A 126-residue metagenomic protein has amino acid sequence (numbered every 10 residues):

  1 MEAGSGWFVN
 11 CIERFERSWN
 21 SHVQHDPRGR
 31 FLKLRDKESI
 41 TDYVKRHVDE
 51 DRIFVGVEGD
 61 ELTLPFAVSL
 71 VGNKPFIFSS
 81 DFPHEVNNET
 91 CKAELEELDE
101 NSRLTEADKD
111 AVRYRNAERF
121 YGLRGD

Functional and structural regions predicted by a protein language model:
M1-R46, E50: Aromatic-lined glycan-binding groove of carbohydrate-active enzymes
G6-W7, P27-T41, F54, D60-I77 (+1 more regions): Mid-to-C-terminal alpha-helical segments outside catalytic/metal-binding sites
